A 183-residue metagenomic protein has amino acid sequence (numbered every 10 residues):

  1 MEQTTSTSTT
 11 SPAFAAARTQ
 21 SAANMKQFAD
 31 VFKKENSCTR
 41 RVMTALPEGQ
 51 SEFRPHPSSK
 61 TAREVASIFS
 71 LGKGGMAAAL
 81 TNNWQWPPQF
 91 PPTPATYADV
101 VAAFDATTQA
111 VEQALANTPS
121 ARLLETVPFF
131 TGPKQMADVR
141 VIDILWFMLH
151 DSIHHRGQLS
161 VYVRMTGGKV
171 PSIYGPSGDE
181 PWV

Functional and structural regions predicted by a protein language model:
E2-S11, A29, K33-M43, Q50-F90 (+1 more regions): Short, contiguous alpha-helical
A15-D30, S59: Short, charged, low-complexity loops and linkers
A22-A29, Y97-V101, L145-L149: Active-site rim elements
S37, R41-A45, A106-Q113, N117 (+1 more regions): A generic structural signal for well-ordered alpha-helical segments enriched in polar/charged residues
L46-G49, S120-A121: Short, solvent-exposed, charged loop/turn and helix-capping segments that join or cap alpha-helices on peripheral
A78-P119: Helix-adjacent hinge/juxtasegments
N117-K134: Acidic catalytic patch
